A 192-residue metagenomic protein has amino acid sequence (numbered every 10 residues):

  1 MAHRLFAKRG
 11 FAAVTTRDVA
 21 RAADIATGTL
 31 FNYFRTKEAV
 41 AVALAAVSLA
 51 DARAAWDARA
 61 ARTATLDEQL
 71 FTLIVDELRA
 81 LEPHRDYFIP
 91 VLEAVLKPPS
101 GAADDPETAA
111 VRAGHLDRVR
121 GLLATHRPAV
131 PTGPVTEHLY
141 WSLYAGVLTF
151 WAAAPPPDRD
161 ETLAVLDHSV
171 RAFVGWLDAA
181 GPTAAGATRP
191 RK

Functional and structural regions predicted by a protein language model:
M1-F6, A52, Y144: Short hydrophobic clusters on alpha-helical segments that form packing/core surfaces in small helical domains
L5-A39, A43, V47: Helix-turn-helix
V40-D51, V91, V95: Alpha-helical DNA-contacting segments of helix-turn-helix folds
A43, D57-P90, K97, A109-V111: Hydrophobic alpha-helical connector segments
L81-A102, P106, L116-R120, T149: Amphipathic alpha-helical segments used for helix-helix packing
I89-L92, P131, D160: Short, hydrophobic secondary-structure boundary micro-motifs
G101-R127, P134-A145, A164, A172: Amphipathic alpha-helical packing segments from all-alpha helical-bundle domains
D117-A124, T149, A153-K192: C-terminal peripheral helix-coil segments that are non-catalytic and often amphipathic
